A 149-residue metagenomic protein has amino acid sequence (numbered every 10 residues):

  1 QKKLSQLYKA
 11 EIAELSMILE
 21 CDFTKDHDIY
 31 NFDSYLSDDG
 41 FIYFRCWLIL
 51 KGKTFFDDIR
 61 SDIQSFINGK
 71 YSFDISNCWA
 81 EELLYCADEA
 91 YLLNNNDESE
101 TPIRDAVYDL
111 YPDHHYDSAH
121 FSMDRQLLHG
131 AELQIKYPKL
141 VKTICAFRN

Functional and structural regions predicted by a protein language model:
Q1-Y35: A glycine-rich, hydrophobic loop/mini-helix early in the fold
A10, W47, S61-S65: Short acidic/histidine-centered micro-motifs embedded in hydrophobic/aromatic stretches that mark compact functional
E14, L50-T54, Q64-G69: A short structural micro-motif
E20, T24, G52-D62: Short, solvent-exposed secondary-structure capping/transition elements
H27-I49, F73-N77: Short, charged/polar micro-motifs that form catalytic or ligand-binding hotspots
D39-T54, Y85-Y91: Short, hydrophobic/amphipathic alpha-helical patches that form generic packing surfaces within helical domains
D58-D97: An exposed acidic His-Trp-rich patch
S99-N149: Long, solvent-exposed, polar/charged low-complexity segments
